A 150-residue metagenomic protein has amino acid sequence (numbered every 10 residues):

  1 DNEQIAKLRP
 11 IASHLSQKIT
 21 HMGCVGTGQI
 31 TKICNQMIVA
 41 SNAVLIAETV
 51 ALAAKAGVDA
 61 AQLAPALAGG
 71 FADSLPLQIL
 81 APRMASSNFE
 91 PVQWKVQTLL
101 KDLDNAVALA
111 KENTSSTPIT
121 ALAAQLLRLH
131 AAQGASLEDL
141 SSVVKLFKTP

Functional and structural regions predicted by a protein language model:
D1-A40: Rossmann-fold dinucleotide-binding core
T27-P150: Helical "substrate-binding/catalytic lid" subdomain of Rossmann-like NAD(P)-dependent dehydrogenases/reductases
